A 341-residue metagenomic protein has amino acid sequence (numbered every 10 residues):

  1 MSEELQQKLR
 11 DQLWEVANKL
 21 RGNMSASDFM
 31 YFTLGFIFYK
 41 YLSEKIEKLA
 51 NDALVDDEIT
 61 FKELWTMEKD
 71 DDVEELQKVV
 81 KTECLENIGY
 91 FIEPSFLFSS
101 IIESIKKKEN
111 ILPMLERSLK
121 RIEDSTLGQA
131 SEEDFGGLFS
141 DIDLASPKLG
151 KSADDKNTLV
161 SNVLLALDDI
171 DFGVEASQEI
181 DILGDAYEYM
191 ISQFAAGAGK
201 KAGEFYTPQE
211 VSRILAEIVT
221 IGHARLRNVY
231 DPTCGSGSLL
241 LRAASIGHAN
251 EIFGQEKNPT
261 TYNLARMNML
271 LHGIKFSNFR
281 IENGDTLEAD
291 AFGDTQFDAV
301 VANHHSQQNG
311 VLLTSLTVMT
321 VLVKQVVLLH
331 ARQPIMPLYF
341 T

Functional and structural regions predicted by a protein language model:
M1-I214, I218-V219, R280-T286, A291: Non-catalytic, mostly N-terminal accessory regions of nucleic-acid modification and defense proteins
K8-E15, I37, N162, D181 (+7 more regions): Generic recognition of stable, solvent-exposed alpha-helical segments in well-folded globular domains
L54-D56, F276-S277, N303-H304, L322-K324: Short, surface-exposed linear patches
G197, E251, V323-Q325: A short, mixed-charge helix-start or loop-turn motif at secondary-structure junctions
K201-A302, Q307-N309, M336: Conserved S-adenosyl-L-methionine
S306-P337, T341: Mobile active-site "lid"/loop adjacent to the S-adenosyl-L-methionine
